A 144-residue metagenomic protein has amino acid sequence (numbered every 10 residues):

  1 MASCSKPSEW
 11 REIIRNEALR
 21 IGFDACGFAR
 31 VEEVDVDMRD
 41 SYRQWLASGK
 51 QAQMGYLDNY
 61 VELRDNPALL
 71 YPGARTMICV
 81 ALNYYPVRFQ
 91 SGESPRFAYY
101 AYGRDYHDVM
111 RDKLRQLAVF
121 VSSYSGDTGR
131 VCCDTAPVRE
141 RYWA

Functional and structural regions predicted by a protein language model:
M1-A144: Auxiliary alpha/beta "docking" domains used to position bulky ligands
